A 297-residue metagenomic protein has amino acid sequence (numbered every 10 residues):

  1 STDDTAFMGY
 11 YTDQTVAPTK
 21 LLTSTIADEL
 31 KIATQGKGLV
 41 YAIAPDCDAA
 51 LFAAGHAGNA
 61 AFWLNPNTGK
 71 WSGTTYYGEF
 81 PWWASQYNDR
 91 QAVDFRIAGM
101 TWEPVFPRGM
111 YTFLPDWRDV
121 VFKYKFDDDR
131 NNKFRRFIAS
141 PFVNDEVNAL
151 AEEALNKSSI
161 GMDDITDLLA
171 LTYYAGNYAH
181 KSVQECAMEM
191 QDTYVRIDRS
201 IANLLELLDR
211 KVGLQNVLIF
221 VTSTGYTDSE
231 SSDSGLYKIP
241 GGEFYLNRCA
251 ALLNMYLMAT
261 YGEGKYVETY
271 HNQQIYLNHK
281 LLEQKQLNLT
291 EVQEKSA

Functional and structural regions predicted by a protein language model:
S1-I165, Y174-K181: His/Asp/Glu-rich, glycine-adjacent segments that coordinate divalent cations and/or stabilize oxyanion chemistry on
S1-Q14, T23, H56, F80-P81 (+3 more regions): Secreted, luminal/periplasmic, and some membrane-associated catalytic domains that remodel anionic oxygen-ester
V16, F137-P141, H180-V183, A187-Y194 (+3 more regions): Hydrophobic alpha-helical scaffolding
L22-I26, G36, V147, I165 (+6 more regions): Stable alpha-helical elements in mature extracytoplasmic
L30, A151, T166-Y174, M190-L208 (+1 more regions): Beta-strand elements within well-structured catalytic alpha/beta cores of enzymes that handle phosphate/sulfate esters
K37-A42, I165-A170, Q215-F220, Q274: Beta-sheet entry/capping signal
I43-D48, L171-G176, T222-G225, N278-K280: Active-site-proximal beta-strand/loop segments in catalytic clefts of secreted hydrolases
N65-K70, T193-I197, F244-N247: Glycine-rich loops and low-complexity Gly/Arg-rich segments that provide flexible linkers or classic glycine-based
